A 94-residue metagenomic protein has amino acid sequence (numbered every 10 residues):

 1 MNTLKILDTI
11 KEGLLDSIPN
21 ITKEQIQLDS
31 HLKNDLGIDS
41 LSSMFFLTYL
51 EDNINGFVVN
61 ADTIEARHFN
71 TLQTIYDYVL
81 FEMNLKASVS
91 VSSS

Functional and structural regions predicted by a protein language model:
N2-I38, S42-F45, D52-N53, F57-S94: Phosphopantetheine-dependent thiolation modules in NRPS/PKS and related acyl-activating systems
